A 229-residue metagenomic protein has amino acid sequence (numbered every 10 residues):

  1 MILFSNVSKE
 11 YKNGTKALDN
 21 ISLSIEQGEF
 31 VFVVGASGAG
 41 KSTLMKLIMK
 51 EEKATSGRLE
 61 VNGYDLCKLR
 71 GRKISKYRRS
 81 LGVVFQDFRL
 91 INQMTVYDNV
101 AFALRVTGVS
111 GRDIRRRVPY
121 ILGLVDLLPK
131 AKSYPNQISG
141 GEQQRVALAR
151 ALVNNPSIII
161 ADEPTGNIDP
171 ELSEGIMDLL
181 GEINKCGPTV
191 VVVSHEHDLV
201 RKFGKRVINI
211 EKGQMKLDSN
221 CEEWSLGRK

Functional and structural regions predicted by a protein language model:
M49: Helix-to-loop junction immediately C-terminal to a conserved catalytic motif
G57-D65: Conserved ABC transporter NBD signature motif
M94-F102: Short coil-to-helix segment of the ABC ATPase nucleotide-binding domain corresponding to the Q-loop/switch region
S133-N136, N154, C186: Conserved signature/switch motifs of ABC ATPase nucleotide-binding domains
Y134-I138, E142-Q144: Conserved ABC ATPase signature
L148: Hydrophobic anchor residue at the start of the ABC signature
I159-D162: Catalytic Walker B motif of ABC-type/P-loop ATPase nucleotide-binding domains
